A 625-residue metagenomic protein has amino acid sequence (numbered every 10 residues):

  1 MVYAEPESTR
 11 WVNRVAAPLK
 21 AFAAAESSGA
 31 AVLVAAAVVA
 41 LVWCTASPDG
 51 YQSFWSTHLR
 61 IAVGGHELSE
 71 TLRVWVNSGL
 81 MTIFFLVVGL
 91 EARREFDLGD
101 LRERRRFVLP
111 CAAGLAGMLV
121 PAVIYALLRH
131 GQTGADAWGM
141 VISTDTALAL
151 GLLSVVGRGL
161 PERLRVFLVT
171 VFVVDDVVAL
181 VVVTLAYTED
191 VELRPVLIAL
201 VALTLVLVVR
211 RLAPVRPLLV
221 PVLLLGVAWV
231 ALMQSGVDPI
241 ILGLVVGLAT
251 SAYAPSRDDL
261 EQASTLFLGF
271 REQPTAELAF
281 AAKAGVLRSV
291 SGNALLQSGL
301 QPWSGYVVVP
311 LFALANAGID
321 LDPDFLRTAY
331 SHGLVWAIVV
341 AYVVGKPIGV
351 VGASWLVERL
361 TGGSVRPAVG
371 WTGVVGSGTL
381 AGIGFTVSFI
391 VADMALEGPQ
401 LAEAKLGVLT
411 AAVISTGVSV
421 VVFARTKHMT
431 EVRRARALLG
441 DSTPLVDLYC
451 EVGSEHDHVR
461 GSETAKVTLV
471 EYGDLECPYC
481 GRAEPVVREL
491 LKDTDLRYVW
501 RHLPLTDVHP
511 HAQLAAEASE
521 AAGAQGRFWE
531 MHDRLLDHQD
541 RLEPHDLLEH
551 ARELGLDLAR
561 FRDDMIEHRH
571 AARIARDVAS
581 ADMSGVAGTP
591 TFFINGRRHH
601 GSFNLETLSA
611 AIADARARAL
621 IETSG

Functional and structural regions predicted by a protein language model:
V2-A25, V42-T45, T57-L59, A202 (+2 more regions): Predominantly late transmembrane helices and immediately cytosolic-facing juxtamembrane segments
A16-K20, L86-E103, L150-P161, T204-R216 (+4 more regions): C-terminal ends of transmembrane helices
W43-F54, E67-R73, V87-E103, L119-G139: Transmembrane alpha-helix boundary signature
V74-F85, T133-A147, T170, T188-V201 (+1 more regions): Structural signature of hydrophobic alpha-helical transmembrane segments
E95-V123, E192-L205, P323-I348, W371 (+2 more regions): Entry/N-cap segments of selected transmembrane alpha helices and their immediately preceding amphipathic helices
L153-L266: Functional cores that coordinate and move charged inorganic groups
V470-G473, Y479, E484-E489, L548-G625: C-terminal cap of thioredoxin/glutaredoxin-like
E484-L503: Conserved helix-turn-beta segment immediately C-terminal to the redox Cys motif in thioredoxin-like folds
